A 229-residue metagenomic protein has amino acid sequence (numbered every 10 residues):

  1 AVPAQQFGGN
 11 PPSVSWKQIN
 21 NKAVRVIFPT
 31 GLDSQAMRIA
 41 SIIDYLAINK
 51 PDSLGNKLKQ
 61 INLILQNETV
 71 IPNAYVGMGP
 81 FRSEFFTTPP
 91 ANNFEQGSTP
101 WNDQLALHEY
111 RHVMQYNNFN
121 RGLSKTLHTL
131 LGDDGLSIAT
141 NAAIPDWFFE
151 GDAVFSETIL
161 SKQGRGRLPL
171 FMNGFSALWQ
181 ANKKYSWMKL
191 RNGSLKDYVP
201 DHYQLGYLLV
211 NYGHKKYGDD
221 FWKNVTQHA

Functional and structural regions predicted by a protein language model:
A4-A139, P145: Juxtacatalytic substrate-recognition/specificity segment
P11, P80-F81, S98-L105, V113 (+3 more regions): Acidic/His/Gly-enriched intrinsically disordered linker/tail segments that often contain short helix/coil "MoRF-like"
